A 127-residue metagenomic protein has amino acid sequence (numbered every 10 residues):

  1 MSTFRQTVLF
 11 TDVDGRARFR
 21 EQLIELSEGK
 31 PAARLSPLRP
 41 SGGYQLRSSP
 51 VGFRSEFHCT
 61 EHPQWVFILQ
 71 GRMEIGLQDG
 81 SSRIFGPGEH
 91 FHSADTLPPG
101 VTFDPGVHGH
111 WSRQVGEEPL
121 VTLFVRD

Functional and structural regions predicted by a protein language model:
M1-F10, G80: Short acidic, Pro/Gly- and aromatic-enriched capping/linker segments at domain boundaries
M1-S2, E56-H58, E74: Short loop/turn motifs at secondary-structure junctions and domain boundaries
V13-F57, P63, E118-T122: A short glycine-rich, His/Asp/Glu-containing loop-to-beta-strand
P50-F53, G71, L77, L97 (+1 more regions): Short acidic (Asp/Glu) patches
E61-D79, E89: Glycine- and acidic-residue-biased ligand/ion/polar-headgroup-sensing regions
D79-G100: Short acidic-glycine-tyrosine-enriched beta hairpin
H92, V101-D127: A short hydrophobic beta-strand segment most commonly corresponding to one strand of the jelly-roll/cupin
